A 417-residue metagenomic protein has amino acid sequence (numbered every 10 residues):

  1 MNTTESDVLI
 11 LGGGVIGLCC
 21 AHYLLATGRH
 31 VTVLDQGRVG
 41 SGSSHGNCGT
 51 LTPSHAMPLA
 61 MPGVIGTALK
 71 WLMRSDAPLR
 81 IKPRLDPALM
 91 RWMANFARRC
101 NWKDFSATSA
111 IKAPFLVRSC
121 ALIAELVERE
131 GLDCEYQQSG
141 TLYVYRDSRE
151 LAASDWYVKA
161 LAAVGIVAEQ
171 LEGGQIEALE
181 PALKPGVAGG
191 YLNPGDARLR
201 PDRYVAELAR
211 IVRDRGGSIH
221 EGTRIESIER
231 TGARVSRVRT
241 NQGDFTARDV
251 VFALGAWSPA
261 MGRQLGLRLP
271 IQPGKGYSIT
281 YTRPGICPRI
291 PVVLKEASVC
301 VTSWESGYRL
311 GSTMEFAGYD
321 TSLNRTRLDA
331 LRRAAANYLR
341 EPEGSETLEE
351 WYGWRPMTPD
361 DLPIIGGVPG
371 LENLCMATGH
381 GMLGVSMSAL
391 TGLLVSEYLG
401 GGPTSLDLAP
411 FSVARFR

Functional and structural regions predicted by a protein language model:
S6-V33: N-terminal Rossmann-like FAD-binding beta1-loop-alpha1 element of flavoenzymes
A26-G46: Glycine-rich FAD pyrophosphate-binding loop
N47-T50, H55, L59-R99, I225-S236 (+1 more regions): Active-site substrate-recognition segment that forms the wall of the catalytic cavity or substrate channel
C48-E172: Dinucleotide-binding Rossmann-like beta1-alpha1 core, especially the glycine-rich loop that anchors the ADP
A107-R118, Y143-A153, A178-L179, Y191-R210 (+2 more regions): Short beta-strand to alpha-helix junction loop
A152-V164, L183-R248: Helical element adjacent to the flavin cofactor pocket in flavoenzyme catalytic cores
A168, K295-E296, A336-R417: C-terminal catalytic lobe of FAD-dependent flavoproteins
